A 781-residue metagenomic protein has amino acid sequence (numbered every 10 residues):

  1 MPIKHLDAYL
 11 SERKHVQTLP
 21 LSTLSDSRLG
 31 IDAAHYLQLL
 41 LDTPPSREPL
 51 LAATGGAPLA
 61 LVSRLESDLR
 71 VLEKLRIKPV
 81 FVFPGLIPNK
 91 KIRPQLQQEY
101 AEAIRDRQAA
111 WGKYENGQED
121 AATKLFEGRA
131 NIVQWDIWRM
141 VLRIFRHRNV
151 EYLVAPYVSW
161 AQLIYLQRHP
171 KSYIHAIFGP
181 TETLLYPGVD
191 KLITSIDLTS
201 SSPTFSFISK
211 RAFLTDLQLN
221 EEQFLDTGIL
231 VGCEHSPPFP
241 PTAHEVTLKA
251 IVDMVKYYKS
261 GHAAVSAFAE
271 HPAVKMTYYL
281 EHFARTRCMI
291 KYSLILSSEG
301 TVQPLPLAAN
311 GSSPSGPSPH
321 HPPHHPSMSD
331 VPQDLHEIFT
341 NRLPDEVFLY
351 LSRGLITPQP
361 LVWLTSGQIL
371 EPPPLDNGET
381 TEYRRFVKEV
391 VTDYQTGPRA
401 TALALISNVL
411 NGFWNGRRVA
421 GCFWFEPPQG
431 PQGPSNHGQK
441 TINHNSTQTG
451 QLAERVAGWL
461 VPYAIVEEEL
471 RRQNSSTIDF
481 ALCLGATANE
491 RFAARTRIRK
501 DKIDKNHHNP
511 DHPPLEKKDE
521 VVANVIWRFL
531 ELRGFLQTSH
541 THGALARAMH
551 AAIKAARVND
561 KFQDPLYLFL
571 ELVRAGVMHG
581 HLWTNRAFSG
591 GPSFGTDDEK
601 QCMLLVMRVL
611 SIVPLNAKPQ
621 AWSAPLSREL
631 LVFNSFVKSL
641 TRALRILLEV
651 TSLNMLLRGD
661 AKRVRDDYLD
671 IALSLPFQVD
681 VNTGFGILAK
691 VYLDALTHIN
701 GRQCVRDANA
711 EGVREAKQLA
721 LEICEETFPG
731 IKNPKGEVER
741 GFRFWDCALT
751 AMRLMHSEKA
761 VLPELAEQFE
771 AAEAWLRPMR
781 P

Functional and structural regions predicted by a protein language model:
P2, D26-A155: Noncatalytic, basic helical substrate-engagement surface that gates or grips nucleic-acid strands
P2-G30, A34: N-terminal basic/disordered segments at the start of proteins
L21-S25, E73-K74, R168-S172: Flexible, charged surface loops at secondary-structure boundaries
D26-I31, L39, L72, F145 (+7 more regions): Generic structural hydrophobic/aromatic packing signal, biased to beta-strands
L75-R76, Q97-Q98, E102-I104, K113-E115 (+1 more regions): Non-catalytic, largely sequence-independent nucleic-acid-binding elements associated with nucleic-acid processing
A130-L305: Nuclease catalytic cores that cleave nucleic-acid phosphodiester bonds, predominantly acidic two-metal-ion
